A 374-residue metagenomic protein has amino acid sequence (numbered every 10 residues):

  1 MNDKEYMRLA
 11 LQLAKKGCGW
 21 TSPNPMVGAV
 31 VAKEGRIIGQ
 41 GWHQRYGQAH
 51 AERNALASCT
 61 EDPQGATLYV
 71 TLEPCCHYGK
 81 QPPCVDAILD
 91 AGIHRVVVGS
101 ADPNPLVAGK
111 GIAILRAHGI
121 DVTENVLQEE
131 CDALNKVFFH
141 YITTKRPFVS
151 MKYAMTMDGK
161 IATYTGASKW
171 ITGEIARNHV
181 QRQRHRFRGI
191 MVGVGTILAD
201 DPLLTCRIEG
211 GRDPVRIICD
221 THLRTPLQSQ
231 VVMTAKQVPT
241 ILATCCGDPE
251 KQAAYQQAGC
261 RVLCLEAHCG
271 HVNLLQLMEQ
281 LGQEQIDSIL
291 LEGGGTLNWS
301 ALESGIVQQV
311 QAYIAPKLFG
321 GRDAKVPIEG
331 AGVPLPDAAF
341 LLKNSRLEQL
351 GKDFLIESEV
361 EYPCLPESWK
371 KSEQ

Functional and structural regions predicted by a protein language model:
N2-R8, L13-G17, S22-N24, P63 (+3 more regions): Enzymes that bind and transform nitrogen-containing heteroaromatic metabolites
R8, Q12-K15, G39, H50-R53 (+4 more regions): A broad detector of short, well-ordered amphipathic alpha-helices that serve as recognition/interaction surfaces
A10-A14, P23, E34-G41, E130-T143 (+1 more regions): A short, flexible N-terminal coil/short beta segment enriched in small residues
G19-P23, I112, V126-A154: Proteins enriched for Cys/Gly/acidic motifs involved in redox and nucleic-acid/cofactor modification
V27-G35, Y153-A154, I356: Short beta-strand scaffold segments in enzyme catalytic cores
V31-E130, V215, I241, C246 (+1 more regions): Zn2+-dependent cytidine deaminase-like catalytic core
N104, A108, E124-L127, I142-R146 (+1 more regions): Short capping loops/turns at secondary-structure boundaries
P105-L106, D132, N298, G320: Generic structural signal for helix capping and beta-alpha/helix-loop junctions
